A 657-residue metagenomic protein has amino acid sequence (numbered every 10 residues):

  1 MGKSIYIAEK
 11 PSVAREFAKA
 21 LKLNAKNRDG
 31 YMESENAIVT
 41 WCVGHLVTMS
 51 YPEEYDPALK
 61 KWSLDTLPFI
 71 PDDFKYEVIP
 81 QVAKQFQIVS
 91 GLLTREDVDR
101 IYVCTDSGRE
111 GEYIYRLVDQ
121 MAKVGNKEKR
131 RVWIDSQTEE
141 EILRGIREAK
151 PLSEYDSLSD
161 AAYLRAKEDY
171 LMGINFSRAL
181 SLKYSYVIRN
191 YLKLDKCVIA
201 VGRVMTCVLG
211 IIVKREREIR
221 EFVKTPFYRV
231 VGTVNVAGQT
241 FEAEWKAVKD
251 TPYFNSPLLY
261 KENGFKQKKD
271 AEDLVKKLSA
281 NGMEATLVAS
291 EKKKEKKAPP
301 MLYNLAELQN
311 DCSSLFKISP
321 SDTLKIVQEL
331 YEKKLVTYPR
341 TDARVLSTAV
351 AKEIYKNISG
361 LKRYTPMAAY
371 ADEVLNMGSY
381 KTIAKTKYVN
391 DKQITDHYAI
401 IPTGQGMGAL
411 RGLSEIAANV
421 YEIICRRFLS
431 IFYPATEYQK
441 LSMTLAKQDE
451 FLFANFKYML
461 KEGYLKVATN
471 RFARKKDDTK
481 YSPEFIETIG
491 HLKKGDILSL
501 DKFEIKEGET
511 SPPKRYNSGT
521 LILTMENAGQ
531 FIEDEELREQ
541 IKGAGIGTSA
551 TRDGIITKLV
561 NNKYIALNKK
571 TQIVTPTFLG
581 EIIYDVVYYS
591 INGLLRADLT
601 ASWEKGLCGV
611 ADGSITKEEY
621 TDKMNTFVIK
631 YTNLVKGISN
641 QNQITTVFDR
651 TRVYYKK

Functional and structural regions predicted by a protein language model:
M1-R178, F265, I383: Intrinsically disordered, low-complexity regulatory segments
G2-I5, R28, L93, D99 (+8 more regions): Basic, low-complexity terminal or inter-domain segments flanking catalytic cores
V13-K22, T40, I188, L194-V231 (+4 more regions): NTP-handling and nucleic-acid-processing catalytic cores
P52, D97-Y102, L143, E242-K268: OB-fold/S1-family RNA-binding modules
F74, E96, E139-V234, T286 (+1 more regions): C-terminal or mid-to-C-terminal helical accessory/interaction module adjacent to the motor/catalytic core
D106, D311, L315-T323: A conserved hydrophobic secondary-structure block that centers on an alpha-helix together with its immediately flanking
N255-M301, Q309: Metal- or metallocofactor-binding catalytic centers and their adjacent structured scaffolds across diverse enzyme
